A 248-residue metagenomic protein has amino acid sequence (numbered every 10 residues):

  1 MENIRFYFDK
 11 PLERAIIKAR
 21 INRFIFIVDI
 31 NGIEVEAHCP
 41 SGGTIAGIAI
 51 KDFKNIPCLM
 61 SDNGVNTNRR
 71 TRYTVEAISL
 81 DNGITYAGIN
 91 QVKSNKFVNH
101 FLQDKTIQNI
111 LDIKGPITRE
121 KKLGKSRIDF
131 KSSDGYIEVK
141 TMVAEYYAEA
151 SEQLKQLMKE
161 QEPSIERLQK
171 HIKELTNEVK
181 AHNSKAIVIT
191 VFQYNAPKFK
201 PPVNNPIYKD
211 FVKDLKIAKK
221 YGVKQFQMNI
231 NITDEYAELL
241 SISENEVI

Functional and structural regions predicted by a protein language model:
M1-D9, Q103, I107-I110: Short boundary/loop segments of OB/S1/cold-shock single-stranded nucleic-acid-binding domains
F6-R20: Structural detector for short beta-strands of small beta-barrel domains
N22-V28: Short aromatic-glycine-enriched beta-strand elements
G42-L59: Short nucleic-acid-contacting surface segments enriched for D/E, G, S/T with interspersed K/R
K54-D104: Terminal, basic amphipathic appendages of nucleotide-handling enzymes
N82-K93, F97-N99, Q103, Q108-Y146 (+4 more regions): Active-site metal-binding core of divalent-cation-utilizing nuclease and nuclease-like domains
T141, E145-Y146, A150-I207, N229: Nucleic-acid nuclease catalytic cores
Q193-I248: Domain-level recognition of nuclease-like catalytic cores that cleave nucleotide substrates
